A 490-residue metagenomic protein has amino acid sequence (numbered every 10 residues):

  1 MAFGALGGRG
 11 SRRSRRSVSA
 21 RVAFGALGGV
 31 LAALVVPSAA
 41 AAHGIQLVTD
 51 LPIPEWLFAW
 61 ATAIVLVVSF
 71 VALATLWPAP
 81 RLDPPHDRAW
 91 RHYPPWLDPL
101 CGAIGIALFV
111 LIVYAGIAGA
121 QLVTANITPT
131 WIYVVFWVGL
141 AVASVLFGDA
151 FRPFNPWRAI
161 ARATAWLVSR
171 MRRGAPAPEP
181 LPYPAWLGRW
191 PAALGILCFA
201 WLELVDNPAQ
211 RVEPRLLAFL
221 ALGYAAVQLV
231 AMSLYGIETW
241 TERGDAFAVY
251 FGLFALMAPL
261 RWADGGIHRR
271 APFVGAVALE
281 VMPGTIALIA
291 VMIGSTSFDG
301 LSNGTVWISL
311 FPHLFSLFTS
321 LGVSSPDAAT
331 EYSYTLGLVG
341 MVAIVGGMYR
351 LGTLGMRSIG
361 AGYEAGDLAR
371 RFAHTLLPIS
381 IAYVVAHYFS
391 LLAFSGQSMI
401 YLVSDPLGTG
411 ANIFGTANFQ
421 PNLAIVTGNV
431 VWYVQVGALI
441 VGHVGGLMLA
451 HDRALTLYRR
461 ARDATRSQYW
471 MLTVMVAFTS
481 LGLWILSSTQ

Functional and structural regions predicted by a protein language model:
M1-A42: N-terminal secretory/membrane targeting signals
G44-R270, G284, F298-N303: Transmembrane-helix bundle segments that line or gate the permeation/cavity pathway in multi-pass membrane proteins
L140-V145, P283-G300, T375-M399, M475-T479: Hydrophobic alpha-helical membrane-insertion segments
S233, T241-L354: Long, internal scaffold/assembly segments composed of regular secondary structure
T296-V306, I344-G355, I379-I413: Transmembrane alpha-helix/helix-exit interface in multi-pass inner-membrane proteins
L376-V384, F394-G396, I400-V441, A450-H451: Hydrophobic alpha-helical transmembrane segments and adjacent short intramembrane/lumenal linkers of inner/organellar
L449-M475: Interfacial loop-to-transmembrane junctions
G482-Q490: Juxtamembrane boundary at the C-terminal end of a transmembrane helix
